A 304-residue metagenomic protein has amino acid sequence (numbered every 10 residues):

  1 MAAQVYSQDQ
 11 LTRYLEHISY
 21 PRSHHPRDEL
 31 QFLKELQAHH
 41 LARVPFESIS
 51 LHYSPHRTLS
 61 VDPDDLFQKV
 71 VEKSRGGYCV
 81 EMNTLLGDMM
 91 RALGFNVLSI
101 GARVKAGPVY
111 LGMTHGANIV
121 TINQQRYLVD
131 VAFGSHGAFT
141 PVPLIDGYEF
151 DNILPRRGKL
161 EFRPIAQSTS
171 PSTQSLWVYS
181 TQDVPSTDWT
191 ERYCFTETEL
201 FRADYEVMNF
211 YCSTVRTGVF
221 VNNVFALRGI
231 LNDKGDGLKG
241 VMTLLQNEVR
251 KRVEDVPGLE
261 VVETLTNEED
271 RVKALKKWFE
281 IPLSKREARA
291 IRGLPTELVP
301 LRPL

Functional and structural regions predicted by a protein language model:
A2-S74: Secondary-structure boundary elements
L15, L30-A38, S99, Y211 (+5 more regions): "… SH3/SAM/PH, and C2H2 zinc fingers" -> "… SH3/SAM/PH, FHA domains, and C2H2 zinc fingers"
P45, K105-V253, V261-V262: His-Asp-centered catalytic microenvironments across diverse enzyme cores, prominently the transglutaminase-like
V71-Y78, T214: Conserved aromatic-histidine-acidic binding/catalytic patches
R75-G101, N118, A226: Cysteine-centered nucleophilic/redox motifs
V224, L231-L304: Extended, charged low-complexity segments that frequently continue into or abut oligomerization scaffolds
